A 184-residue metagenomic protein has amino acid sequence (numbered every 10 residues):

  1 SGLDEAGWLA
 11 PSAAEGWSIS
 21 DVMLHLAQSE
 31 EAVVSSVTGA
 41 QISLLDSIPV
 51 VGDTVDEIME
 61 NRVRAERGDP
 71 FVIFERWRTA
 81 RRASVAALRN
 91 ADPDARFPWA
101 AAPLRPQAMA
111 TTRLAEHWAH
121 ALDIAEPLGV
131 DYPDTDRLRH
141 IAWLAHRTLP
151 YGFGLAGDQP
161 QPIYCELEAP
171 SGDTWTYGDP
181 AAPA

Functional and structural regions predicted by a protein language model:
S1-A6: Hydrophobic, proline/glycine-rich low-complexity stretches
L9-V50, W99-A156: Short, contiguous alpha-helical
E31-R89: Short, helix-capping/interhelical loops that line the mouth of catalytic, cofactor-, or ligand-binding pockets
V50-R62, N90, T135-T148, G178-P183: Short secondary-structure transition/capping segments
R67-A119: Internal, conserved structured core segments that host functional sites
E116-H117, P162-C165: Conserved active-site beta-strand-loop modules that form the wall/rim of enzyme catalytic pockets and either contain
F153-Q159, E166-L167: Short, conserved, surface-exposed binding loops centered on an aromatic residue
Y164-A184: Low-complexity, glycine/alanine/valine/leucine- and proline-rich hydrophobic stretches
